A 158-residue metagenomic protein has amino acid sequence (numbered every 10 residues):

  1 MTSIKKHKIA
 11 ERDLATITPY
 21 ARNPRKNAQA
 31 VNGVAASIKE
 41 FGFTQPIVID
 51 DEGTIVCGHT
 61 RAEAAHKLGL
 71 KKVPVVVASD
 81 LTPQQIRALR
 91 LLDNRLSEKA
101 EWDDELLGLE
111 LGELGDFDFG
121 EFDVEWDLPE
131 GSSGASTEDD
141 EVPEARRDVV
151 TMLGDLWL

Functional and structural regions predicted by a protein language model:
M1-L158: Aromatic/glycine/proline-enriched transmembrane-helix motif characteristic of membrane-embedded glycan-assembly enzymes
